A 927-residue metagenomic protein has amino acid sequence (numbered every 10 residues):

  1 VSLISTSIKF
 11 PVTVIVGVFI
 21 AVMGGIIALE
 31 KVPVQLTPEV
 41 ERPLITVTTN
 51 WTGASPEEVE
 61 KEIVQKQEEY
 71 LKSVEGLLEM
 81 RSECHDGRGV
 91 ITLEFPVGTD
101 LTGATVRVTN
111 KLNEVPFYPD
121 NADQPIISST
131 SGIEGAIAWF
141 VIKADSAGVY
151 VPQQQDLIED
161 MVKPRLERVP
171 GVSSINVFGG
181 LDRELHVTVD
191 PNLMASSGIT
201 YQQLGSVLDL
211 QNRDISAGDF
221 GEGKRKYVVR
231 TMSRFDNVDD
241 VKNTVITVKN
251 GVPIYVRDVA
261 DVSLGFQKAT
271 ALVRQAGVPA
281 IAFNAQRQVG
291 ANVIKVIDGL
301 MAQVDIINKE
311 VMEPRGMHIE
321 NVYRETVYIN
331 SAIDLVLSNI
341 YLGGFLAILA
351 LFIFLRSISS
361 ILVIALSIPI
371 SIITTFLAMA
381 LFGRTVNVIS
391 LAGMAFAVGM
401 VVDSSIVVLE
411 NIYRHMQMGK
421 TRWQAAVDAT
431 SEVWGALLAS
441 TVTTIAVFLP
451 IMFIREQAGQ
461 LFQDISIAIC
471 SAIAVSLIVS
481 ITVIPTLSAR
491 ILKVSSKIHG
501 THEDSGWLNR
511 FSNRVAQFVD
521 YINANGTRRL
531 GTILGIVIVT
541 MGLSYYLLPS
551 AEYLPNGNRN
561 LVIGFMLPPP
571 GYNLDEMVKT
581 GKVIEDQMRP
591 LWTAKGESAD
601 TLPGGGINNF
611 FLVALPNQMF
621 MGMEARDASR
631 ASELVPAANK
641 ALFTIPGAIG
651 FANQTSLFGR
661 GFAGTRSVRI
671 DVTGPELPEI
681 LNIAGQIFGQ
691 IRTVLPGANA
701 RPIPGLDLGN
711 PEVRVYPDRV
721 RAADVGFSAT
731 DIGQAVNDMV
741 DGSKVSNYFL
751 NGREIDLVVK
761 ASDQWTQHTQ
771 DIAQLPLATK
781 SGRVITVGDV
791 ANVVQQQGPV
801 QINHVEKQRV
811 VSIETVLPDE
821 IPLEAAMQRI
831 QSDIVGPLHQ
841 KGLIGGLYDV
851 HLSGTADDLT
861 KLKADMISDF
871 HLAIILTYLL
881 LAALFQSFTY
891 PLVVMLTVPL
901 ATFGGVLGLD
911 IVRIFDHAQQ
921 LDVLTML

Functional and structural regions predicted by a protein language model:
V1-G344, V386-I389, Q460, F658 (+2 more regions): Membrane-proximal extracytoplasmic
V1-V34, V433, H502-Y553, I670 (+1 more regions): Signature of alpha-helical transmembrane segments and their immediate interfacial
V12, F19-S55, E114-D120, A380 (+7 more regions): Transmembrane helices with small-residue packing motifs
G24-E30, F345-I353, S357-R414, T421 (+3 more regions): Hydrophobic transmembrane alpha-helices and their membrane-interface caps in long multi-pass transport proteins
D123, V398-I412, W434-F453, L461-H502 (+4 more regions): Transmembrane alpha-helices and their membrane-interface boundaries in multi-pass membrane transporters and channels
V322, I329, I333, L409 (+4 more regions): Helix-loop junctions and hydrophobic alpha-helical segments within the transmembrane domains of large membrane
E325, T644-L927: C-terminal transmembrane helical bundles of large multi-pass transporters and their helix-start/helix-kink determinants
I533-A641, I687, R719: Juxtamembrane segments of multi-pass membrane proteins
